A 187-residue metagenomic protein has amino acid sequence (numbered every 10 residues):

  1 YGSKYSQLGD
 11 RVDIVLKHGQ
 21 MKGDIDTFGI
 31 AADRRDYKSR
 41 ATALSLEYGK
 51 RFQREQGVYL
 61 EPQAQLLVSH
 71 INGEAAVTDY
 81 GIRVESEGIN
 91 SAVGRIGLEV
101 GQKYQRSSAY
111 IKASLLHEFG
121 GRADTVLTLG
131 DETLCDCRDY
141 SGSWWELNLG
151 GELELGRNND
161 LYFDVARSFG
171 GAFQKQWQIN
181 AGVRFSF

Functional and structural regions predicted by a protein language model:
Y1-F187: Membrane translocator/pore-forming domains, dominated by Gram-negative outer-membrane beta-barrels
